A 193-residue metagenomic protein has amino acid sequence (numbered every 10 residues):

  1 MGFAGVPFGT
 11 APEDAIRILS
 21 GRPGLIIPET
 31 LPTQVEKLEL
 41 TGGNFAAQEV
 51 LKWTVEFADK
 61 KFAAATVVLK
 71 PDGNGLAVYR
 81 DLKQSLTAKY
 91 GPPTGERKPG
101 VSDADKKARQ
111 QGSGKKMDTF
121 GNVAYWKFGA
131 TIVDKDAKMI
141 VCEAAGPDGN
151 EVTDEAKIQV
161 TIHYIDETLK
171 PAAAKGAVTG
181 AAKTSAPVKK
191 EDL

Functional and structural regions predicted by a protein language model:
M1-P32, V68-L193: Non-cytosolic coordination micro-motifs
T33-L82: Mid-chain, structured segments of secreted extracytoplasmic proteins
